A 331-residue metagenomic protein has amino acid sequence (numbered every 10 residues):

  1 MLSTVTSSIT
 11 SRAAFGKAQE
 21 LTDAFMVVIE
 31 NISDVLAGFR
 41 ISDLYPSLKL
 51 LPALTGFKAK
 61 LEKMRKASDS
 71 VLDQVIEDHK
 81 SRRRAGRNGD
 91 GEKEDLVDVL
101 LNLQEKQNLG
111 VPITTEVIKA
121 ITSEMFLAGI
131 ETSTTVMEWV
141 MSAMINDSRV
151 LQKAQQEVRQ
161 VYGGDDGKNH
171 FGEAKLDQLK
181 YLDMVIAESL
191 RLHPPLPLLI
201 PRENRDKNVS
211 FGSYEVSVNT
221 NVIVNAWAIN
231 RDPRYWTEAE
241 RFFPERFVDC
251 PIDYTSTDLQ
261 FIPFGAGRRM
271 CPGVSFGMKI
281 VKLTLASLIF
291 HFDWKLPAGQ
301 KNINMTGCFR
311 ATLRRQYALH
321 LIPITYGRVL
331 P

Functional and structural regions predicted by a protein language model:
M1-M137, K153, E173-A174, C308: Cytochrome P450 heme-thiolate monooxygenase catalytic core
I9, V28-N31, V71, V140 (+3 more regions): Generic recognition of well-ordered alpha-helical segments
A24-S33, R84-V99, I113-I121, V140-L196 (+7 more regions): Cytochrome P450 I-helix active-site segment
V117, T122, F126, I130 (+3 more regions): C-terminal, well-structured subdomains that either form a transmembrane helix-short loop-helix hairpin in multi-pass
S133-M144, T284: Short, small-residue alpha-helix embedded
R159-V161, D258-Q260, A266-P331: Cytochrome P450 proximal C-terminal region
R202, N225-A226, R246, G265-A266 (+1 more regions): Active-site proximal loops enriched in glycine and acidic residues that flank catalytic Cys/His/Asp and coordinate
A228-N230: Short, charged beta-turn/beta-strand-edge "cap" motif at the junction between a beta-strand and an adjacent loop
